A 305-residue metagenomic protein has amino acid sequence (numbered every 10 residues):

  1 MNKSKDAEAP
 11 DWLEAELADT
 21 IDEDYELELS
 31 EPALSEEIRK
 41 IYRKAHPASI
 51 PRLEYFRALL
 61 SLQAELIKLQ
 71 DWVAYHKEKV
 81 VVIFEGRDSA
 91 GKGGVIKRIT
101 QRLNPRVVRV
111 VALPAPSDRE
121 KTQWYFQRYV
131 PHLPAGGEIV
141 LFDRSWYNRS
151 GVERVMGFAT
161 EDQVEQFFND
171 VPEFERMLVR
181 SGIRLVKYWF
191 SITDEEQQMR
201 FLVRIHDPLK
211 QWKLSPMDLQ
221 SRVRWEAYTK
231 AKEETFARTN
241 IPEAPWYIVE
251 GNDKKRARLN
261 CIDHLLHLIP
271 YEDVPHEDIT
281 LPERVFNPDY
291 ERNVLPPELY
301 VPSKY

Functional and structural regions predicted by a protein language model:
N2-S61: Charged, amphipathic alpha-helical linker segments immediately N-terminal to NTP-binding catalytic cores
P51, R106-F168: Conserved nucleotide-sensing/catalytic segment adjacent to the nucleotide-binding pocket in NTP-handling enzymes
A64-A74: Pre-Walker A adenine-sensing motif
V82-E85, I183-E196, P216-Q220, I241-A257: Phosphate-binding beta-loop-alpha motif at adenosine-nucleotide cofactor sites
V82-T100: Glycine-rich phosphate-binding P-loop
Q101-V110, D273: Post-Walker A helix-loop "phosphate-sensing" segment adjacent to the P-loop in P-loop NTPases
V152-D170, L178-K230, D278-R284: A glycine- and Lys/Arg-enriched "phosphate-lid" helix/loop adjacent to the NTP-binding pocket of small-molecule kinases
K230-E233, A237-Y305: NTP-dependent small-molecule kinase module
